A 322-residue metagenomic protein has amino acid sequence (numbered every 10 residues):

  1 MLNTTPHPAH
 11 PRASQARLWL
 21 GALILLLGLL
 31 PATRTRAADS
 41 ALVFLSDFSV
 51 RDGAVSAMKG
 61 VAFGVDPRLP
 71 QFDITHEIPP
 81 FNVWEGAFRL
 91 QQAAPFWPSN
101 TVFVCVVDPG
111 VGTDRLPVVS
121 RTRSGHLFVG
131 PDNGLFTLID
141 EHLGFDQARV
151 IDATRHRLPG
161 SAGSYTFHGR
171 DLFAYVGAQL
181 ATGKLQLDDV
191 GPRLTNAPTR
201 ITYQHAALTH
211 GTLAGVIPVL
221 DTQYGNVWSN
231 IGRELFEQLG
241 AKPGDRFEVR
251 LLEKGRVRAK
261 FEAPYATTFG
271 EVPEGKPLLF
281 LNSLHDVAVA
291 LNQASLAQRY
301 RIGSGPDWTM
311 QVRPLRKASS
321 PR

Functional and structural regions predicted by a protein language model:
L2-G21: Bacterial N-terminal signal peptides that target proteins for export
W19-L30: Bacterial N-terminal signal peptides
T35-A37: Boundary at the C-terminal end of the N-terminal hydrophobic targeting segment
S40-A41, G53, V65-Q71, E77 (+2 more regions): Active-site histidine-anchored catalytic micro-motif
V43-V50, V55-S56: N-terminal signal-anchor module of multipass membrane proteins
V61, V65-R68, A93-W97, H142 (+1 more regions): Change "in soluble alpha/beta enzymes" to "in soluble alpha/beta proteins
P159-P243: Anionic-ligand-binding alpha/beta catalytic cores of soluble enzymes and soluble regulatory domains that recognize
V227-R301: A conserved acidic, glycine/proline-rich C-terminal tail/linker
